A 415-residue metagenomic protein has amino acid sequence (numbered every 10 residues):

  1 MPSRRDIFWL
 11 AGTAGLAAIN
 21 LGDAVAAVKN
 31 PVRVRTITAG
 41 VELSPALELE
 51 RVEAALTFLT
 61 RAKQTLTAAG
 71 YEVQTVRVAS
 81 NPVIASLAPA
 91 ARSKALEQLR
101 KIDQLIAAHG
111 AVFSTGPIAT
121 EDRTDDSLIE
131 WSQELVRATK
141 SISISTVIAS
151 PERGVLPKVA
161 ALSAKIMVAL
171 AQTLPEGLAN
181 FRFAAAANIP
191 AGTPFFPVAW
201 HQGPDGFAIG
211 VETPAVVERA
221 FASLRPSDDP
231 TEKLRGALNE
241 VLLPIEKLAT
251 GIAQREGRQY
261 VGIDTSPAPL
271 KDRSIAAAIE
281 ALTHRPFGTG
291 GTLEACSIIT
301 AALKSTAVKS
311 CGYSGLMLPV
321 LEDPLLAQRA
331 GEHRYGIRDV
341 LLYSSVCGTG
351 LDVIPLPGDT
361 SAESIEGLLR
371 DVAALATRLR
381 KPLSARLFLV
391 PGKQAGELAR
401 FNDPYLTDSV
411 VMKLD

Functional and structural regions predicted by a protein language model:
M1-A14: N-terminal secretory signal peptides and thylakoid transit peptides that target proteins across membranes
M1-P2, I19-N30: C-terminal segment of N-terminal export signals and the immediately downstream linker at the start of the mature
W9-G12, I19, F113, P355: Generic detector of intrinsically disordered, low-complexity, polar/charged segments
V25-D415: Anaerobic metallocofactor- and corrinoid-dependent redox/one-carbon enzyme cores, especially those from methanogenesis
